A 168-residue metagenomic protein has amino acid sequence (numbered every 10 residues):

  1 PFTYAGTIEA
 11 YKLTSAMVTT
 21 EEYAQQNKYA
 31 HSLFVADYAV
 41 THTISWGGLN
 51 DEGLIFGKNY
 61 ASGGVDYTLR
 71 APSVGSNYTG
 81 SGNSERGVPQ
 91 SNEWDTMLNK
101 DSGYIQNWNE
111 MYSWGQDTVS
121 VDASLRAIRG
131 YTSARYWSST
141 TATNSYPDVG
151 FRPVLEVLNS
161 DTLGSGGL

Functional and structural regions predicted by a protein language model:
P1-A30: Short N-terminal edge-element motif at the start of the domain
F2, T20-Y23, Y38-H42, L54 (+1 more regions): C-terminal, surface-exposed recognition/capping segments
I8-K12, K28, K58, K100 (+1 more regions): Surface-exposed charge patches in extracellular/virion surface proteins
A30-S32, V149: Short, surface-exposed beta-edge/turn micro-motifs
G47-L54: "Short basic amphipathic alpha-helical interaction patches in structured regions
